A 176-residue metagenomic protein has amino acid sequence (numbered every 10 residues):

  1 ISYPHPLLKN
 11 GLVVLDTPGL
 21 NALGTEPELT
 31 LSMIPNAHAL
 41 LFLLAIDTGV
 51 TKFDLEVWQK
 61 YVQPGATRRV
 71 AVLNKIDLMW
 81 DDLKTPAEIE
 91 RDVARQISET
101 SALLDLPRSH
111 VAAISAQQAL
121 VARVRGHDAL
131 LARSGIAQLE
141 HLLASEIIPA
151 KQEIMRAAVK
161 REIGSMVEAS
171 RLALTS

Functional and structural regions predicted by a protein language model:
I1-M155: Globular "head" domains of long coiled-coil molecular machines
A158-S176: Extended, charged coiled-coil helical stalks used as long, distance-spanning scaffolds in large assemblies
